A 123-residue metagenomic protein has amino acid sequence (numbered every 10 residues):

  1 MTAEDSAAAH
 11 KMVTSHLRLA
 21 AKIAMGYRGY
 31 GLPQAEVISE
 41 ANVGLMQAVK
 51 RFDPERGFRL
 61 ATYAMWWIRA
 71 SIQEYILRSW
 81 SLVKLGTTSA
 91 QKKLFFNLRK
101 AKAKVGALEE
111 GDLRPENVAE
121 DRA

Functional and structural regions predicted by a protein language model:
M1-L108: Alpha-helical promoter-recognition and RNA polymerase-docking modules of transcription initiation factors, dominated by
L108-A123: Short, charged amphipathic recognition helices of the HTH superfamily and cognate SANT/SANTA-like modules
